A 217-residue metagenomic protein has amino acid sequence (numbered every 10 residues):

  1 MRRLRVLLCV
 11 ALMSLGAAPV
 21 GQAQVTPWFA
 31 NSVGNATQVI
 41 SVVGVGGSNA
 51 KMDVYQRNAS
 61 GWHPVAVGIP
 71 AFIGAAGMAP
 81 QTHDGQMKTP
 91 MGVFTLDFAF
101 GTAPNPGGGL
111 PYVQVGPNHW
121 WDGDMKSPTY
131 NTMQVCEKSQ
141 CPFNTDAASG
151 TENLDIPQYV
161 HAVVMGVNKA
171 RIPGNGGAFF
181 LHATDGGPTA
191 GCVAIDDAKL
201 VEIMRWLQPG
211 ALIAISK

Functional and structural regions predicted by a protein language model:
M1-L8: Bacterial N-terminal signal peptides that target proteins for export
S14-Q22: C-terminal segment of classical bacterial N-terminal signal peptides
Q24-T189, L200-L212, S216-K217: Cell wall/extracellular polymer interaction/catalysis modules
C192: Short cysteine clusters
D196: Conserved "landmark" site that anchors the functional core of diverse proteins
